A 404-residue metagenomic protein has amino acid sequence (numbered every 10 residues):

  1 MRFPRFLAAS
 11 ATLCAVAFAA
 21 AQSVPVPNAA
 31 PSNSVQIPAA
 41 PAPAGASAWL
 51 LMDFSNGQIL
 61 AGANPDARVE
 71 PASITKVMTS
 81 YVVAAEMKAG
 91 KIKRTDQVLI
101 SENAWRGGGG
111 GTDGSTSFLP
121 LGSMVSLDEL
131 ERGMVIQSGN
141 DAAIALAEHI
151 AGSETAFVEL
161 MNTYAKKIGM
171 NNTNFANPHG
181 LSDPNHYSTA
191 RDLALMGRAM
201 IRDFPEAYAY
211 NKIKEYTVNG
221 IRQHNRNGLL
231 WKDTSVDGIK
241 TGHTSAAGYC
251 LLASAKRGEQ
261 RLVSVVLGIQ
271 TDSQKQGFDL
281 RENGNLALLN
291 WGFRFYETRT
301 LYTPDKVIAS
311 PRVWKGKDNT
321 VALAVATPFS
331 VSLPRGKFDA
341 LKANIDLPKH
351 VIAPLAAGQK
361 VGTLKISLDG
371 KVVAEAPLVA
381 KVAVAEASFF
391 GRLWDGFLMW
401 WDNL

Functional and structural regions predicted by a protein language model:
M1-A11: Bacterial N-terminal signal peptides that target proteins for export
F3-P4, P71, L127, E386 (+1 more regions): Structural motif marking the loop-to-transmembrane transition
T12, A40-A42, G62, A255 (+2 more regions): Sterically constrained small-residue positions within well-ordered secondary structures of folded domains
C14-A20: N-terminal signal peptide c-region/cleavage motif recognized by signal peptidases
Q22-A194, R198-F204, Y216-N219: Active-site-adjacent loops and short helices of periplasmic peptidoglycan-processing enzymes
M170-N174, S182-L404: Domain-terminus/edge residues, biased toward the C-terminal soluble/receptor-binding domains of extracytoplasmic
